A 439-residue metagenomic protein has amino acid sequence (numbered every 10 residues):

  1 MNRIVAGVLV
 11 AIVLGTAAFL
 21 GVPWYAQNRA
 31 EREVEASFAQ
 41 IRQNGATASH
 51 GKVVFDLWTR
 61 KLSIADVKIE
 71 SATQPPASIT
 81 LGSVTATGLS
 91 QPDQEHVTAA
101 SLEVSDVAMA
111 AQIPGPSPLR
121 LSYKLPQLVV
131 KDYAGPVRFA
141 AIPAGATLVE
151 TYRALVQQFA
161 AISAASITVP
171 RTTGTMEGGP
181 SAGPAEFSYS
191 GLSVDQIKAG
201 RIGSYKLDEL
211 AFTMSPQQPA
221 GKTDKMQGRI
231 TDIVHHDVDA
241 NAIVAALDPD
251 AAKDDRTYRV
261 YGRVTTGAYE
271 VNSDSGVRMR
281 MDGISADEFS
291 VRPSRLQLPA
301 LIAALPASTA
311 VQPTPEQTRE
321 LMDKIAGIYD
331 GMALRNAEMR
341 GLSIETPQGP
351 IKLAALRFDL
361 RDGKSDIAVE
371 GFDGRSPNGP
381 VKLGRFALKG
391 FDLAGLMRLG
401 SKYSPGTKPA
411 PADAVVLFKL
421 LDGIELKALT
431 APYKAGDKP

Functional and structural regions predicted by a protein language model:
M1-N2: N-terminal hydrophobic targeting signals that begin at the initiator methionine
V5-L9, A18-P439: Glycine-rich, small/hydroxylated-residue low-complexity segments
